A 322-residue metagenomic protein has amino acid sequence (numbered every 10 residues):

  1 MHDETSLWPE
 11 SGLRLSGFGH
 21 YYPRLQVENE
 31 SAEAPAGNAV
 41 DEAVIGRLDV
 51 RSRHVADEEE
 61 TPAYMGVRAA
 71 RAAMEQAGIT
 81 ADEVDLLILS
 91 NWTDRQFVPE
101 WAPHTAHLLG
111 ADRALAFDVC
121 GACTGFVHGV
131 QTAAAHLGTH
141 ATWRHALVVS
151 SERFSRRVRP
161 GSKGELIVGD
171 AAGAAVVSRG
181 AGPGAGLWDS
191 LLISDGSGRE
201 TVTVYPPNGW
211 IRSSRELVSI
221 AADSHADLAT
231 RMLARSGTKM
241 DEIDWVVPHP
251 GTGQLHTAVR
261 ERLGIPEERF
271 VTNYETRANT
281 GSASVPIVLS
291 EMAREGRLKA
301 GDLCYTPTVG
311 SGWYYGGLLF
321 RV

Functional and structural regions predicted by a protein language model:
M1-E59, P160-D223, D227-T230, V309: Condensing-enzyme catalytic core mediating Claisen C-C bond formation in acyl metabolism
H2, A63, V67, T93-D94 (+4 more regions): Claisen-condensing/thiolase-fold acyl-transfer catalytic domains that form or cleave C-C bonds in fatty acid
L15, V44, A73, V84-L87 (+6 more regions): Buried hydrophobic positions in well-ordered alpha/beta secondary-structure cores of metabolic enzymes
S16-G19, S90, C120, A146-E152 (+2 more regions): Short beta-strand segments
A32-V40, Y64, T93-P103: A structural motif shared across PLP-dependent enzymes of the aminotransferase-like
V50-S52, E83-I88, H107-C120, S155-R159 (+1 more regions): Glycine/charged-rich beta-loop-alpha catalytic/anionic-binding loops adjacent to active sites
A69-D85, D227-D244, M292-R297: Phosphate/pyrophosphate-binding loops at sites that engage ATP/ADP/AMP, CoA/4′-phosphopantetheine, polyphosphate
G138-A171: Flexible, glycine-rich active-site loops centered on histidine and acidic residues that chelate a metal or position
